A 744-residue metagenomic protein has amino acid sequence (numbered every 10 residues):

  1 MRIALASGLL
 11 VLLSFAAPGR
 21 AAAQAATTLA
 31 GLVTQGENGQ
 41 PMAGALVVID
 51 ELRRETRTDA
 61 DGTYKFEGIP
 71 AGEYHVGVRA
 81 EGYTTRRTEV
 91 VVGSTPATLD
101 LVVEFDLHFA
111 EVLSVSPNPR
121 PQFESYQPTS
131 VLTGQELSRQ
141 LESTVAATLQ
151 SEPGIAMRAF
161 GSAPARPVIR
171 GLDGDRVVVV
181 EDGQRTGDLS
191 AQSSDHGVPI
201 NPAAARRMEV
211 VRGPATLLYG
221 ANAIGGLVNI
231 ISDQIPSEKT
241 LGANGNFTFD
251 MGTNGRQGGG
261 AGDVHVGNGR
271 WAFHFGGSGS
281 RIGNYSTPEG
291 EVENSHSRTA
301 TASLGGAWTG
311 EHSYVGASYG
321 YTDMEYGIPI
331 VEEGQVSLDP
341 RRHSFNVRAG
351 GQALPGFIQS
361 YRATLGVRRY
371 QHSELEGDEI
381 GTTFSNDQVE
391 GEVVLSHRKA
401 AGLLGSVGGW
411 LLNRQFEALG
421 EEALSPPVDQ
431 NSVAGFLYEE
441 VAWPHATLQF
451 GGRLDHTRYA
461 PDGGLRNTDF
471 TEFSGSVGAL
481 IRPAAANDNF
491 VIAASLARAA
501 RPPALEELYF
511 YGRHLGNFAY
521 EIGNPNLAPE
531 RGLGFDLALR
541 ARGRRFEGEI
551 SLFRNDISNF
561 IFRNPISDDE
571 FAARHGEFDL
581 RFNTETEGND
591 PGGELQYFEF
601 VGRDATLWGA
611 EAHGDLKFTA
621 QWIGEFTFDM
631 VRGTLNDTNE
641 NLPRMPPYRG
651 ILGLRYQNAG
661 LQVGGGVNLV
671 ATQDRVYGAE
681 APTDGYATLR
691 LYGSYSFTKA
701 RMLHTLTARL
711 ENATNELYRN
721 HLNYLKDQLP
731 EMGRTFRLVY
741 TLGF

Functional and structural regions predicted by a protein language model:
T34, D50, R79-Y83, G93-S138 (+3 more regions): Short, acidic, small-residue-rich periplasmic hinge/interaction motif at the N-terminus of Gram-negative outer-membrane
R185-P214: Short acidic/polar hinge/loop motifs at secondary-structure boundaries that mediate gating or recognition
A204-R207, R212, L217-P288, S295-T301 (+1 more regions): Outer-membrane beta-barrel translocator/receptor signature
I282-G283, P288-E289, E293-T299, S313-Q388 (+3 more regions): Flexible loop and strand-edge segments within Gram-negative outer membrane beta-barrel domains
A300, A307-G310, Q352, F490-A494 (+4 more regions): Conserved C-terminal beta-signal and adjacent last beta-strands/turns of outer-membrane beta-barrel proteins
G305, T382-L395, A434-F436, A528 (+5 more regions): Outer membrane beta-barrel strand-and-loop segments of large Gram-negative receptors, especially TonB-dependent
D323, E332, R369, Q415 (+6 more regions): Surface-exposed extracellular loop regions of Gram-negative outer-membrane beta-barrel proteins, predominantly
L403-G405, H445-Q449, R554-D556, R581-Q673 (+1 more regions): Gram-negative outer-membrane beta-barrel transporters
